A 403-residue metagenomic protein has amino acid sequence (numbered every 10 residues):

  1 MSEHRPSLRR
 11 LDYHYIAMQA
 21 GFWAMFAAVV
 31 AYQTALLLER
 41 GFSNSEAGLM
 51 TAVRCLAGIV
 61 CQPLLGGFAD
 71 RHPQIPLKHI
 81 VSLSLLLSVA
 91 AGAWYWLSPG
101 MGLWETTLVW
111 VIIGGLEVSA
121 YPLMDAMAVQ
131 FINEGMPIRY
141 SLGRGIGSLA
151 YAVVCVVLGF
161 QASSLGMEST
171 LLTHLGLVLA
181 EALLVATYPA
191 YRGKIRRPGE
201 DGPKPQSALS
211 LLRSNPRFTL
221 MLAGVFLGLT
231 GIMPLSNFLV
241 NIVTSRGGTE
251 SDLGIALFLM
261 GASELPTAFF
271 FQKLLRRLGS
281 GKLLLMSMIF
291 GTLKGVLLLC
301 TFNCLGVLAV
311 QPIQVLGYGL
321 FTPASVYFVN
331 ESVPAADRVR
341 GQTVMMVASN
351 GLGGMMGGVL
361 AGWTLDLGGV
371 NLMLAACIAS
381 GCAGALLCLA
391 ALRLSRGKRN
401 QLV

Functional and structural regions predicted by a protein language model:
S2-R9, Y188-A223: Juxtamembrane intracellular "pre-TM" segments in multi-pass secondary transporters
R5-C55, R217-A256: Helix-loop boundary and gating motifs at the non-cytosolic
A20, G102-Y121, F226, G306-L320: Hydrophobic core of transmembrane alpha-helices in multi-pass small-molecule transporters, especially MFS/SLC-type
V60-Q74, A162, T267-G279, L365-D366: Helix-to-loop junctions at the C-terminal end of transmembrane segments in multipass secondary transporters
K78-A93, K282-L297: Structural signature of the two symmetry-related core transmembrane helices
V111-I146: Cytoplasmic helix-loop-helix junction between adjacent transmembrane helices in 12-TM secondary transporters
F160-V178, W363-C382: A membrane-interface helix-boundary motif in multi-pass transporters
V339-L367: A late C-terminal transmembrane helix in Major Facilitator Superfamily
